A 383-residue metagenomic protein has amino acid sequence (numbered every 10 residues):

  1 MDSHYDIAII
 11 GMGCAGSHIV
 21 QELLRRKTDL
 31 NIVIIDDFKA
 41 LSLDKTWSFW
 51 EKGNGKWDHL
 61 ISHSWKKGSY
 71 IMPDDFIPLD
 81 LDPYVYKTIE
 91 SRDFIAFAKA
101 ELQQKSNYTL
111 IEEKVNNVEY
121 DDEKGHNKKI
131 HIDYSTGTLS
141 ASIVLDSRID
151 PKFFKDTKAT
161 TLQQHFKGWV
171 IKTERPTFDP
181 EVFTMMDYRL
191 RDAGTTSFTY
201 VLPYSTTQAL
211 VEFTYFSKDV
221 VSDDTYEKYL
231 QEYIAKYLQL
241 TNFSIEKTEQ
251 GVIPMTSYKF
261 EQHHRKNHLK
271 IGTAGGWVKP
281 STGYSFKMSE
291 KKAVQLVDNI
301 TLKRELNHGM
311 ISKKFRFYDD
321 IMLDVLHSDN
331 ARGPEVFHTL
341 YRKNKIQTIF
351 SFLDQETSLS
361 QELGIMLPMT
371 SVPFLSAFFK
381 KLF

Functional and structural regions predicted by a protein language model:
D2-V33: N-terminal Rossmann-like FAD-binding beta1-loop-alpha1 element of flavoenzymes
I10, L145-S147, K270-G272: Redox-cofactor binding/interface segments in oxidoreductases and associated redox assembly factors
E22, R26-D74: N-terminal FAD cofactor-binding segment of flavoenzymes
E51-E113, V118-Y120: A conserved beta-strand/loop capping segment in the N-terminal third of enzymes that catalyze redox or closely related
S106-T241: Predominantly flavin-linked oxidoreductase catalytic cores and closely associated redox partners
V115, R191, S217-L296: FAD/FMN-dependent oxidoreductases across multiple families
T196, V252-K270, V325-A331, H338-R342: FAD-binding beta-loop-beta segment adjacent to the flavin cofactor pocket
V294-F383: C-terminal helical "tail/cap" subdomain of flavin- and related membrane-associated enzymes
